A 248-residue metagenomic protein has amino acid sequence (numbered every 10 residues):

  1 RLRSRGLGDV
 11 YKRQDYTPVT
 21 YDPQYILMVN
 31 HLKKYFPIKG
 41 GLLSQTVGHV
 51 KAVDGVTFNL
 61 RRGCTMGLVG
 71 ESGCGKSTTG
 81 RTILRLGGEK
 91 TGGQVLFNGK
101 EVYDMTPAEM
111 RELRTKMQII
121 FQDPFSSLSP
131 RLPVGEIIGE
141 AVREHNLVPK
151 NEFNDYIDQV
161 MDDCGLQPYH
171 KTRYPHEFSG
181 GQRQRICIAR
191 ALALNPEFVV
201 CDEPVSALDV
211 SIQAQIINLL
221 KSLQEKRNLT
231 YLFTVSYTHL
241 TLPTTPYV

Functional and structural regions predicted by a protein language model:
R1-Y11, H239, T245-V248: Single conserved hydrophobic/aromatic residue that forms the stacking wall/gate of nucleotide- or nucleobase-binding
L43-T46, V102-Q118, E144: ABC ATPase NBD coupling module
G92-E101: Conserved ABC transporter NBD signature motif
E101, E152-Y169: Conserved ABC ATPase "signature" region
Y174-F178, Q182: Conserved ABC ATPase signature
I188, I216: Hydrophobic anchor residue at the start of the ABC signature
A193-E197: A short, proline-enriched helix->beta-strand linker immediately N-terminal to the Walker B motif in ABC-type P-loop
